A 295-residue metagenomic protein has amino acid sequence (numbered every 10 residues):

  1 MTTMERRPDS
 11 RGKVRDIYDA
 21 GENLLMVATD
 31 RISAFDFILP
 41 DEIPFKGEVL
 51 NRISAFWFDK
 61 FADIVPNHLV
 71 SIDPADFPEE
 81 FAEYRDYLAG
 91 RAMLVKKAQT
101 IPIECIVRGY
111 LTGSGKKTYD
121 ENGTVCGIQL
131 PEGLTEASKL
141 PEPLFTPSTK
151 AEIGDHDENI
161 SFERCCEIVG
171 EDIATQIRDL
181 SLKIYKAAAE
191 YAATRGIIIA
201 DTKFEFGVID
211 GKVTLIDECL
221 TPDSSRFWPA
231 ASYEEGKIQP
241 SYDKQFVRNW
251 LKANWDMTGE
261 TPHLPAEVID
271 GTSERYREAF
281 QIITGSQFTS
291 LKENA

Functional and structural regions predicted by a protein language model:
M1-A151, M257-H263, E267-A295: Active-site loop/lid in soluble adenylation, ligation, and acyl-transfer enzymes
N23, T100-P102, R195-I199, D210-T214: Coil-to-beta-strand transition motifs
T29, L88, T214-P222: Catalytic cores of nucleic-acid ligases and guanylyltransferases
E48, R52, D172, Q176-D179 (+5 more regions): Generic recognition of stable, solvent-exposed alpha-helical segments in well-folded globular domains
V107, I199-C219: Conserved metal-phosphate-binding beta-hairpin within the catalytic cores of diverse ATP-dependent phosphoryl-transfer
K139-E171: A short mid-domain helix/strand-loop element embedded in enzyme catalytic domains that forms or borders the active-site
V169-A200: A long amphipathic alpha-helix within ATP-dependent nucleotide-binding catalytic cores
C219-A279: C-terminal helix-cap and adjacent tail motif
